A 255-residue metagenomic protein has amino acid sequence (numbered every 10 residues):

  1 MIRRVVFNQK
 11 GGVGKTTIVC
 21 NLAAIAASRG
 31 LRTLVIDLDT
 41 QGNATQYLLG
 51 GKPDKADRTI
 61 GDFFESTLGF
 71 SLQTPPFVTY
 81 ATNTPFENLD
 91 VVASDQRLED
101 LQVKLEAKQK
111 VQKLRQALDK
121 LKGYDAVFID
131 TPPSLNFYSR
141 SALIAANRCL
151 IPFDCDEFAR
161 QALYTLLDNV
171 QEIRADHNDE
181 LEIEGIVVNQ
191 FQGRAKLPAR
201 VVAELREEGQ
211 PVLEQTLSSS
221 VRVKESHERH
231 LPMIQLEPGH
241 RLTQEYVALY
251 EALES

Functional and structural regions predicted by a protein language model:
M1-S255: P-loop NTP-binding core
